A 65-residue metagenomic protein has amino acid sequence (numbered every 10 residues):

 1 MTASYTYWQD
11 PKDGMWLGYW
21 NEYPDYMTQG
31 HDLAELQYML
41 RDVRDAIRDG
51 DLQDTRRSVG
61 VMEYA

Functional and structural regions predicted by a protein language model:
M1-W8, Y26, L33-A65: Short, charged, surface-exposed hinge/linker loops at domain edges that act as mobile lids or interdomain connectors
W8-Y23: Short aromatic-glycine-(Arg/Gly/Cys) micro-motifs in beta-strand/loop hairpins
G18, Q29-G30: Short histidine-centered beta-strand/loop micro-motifs that create catalytic or ligand/metal-coordination sites
